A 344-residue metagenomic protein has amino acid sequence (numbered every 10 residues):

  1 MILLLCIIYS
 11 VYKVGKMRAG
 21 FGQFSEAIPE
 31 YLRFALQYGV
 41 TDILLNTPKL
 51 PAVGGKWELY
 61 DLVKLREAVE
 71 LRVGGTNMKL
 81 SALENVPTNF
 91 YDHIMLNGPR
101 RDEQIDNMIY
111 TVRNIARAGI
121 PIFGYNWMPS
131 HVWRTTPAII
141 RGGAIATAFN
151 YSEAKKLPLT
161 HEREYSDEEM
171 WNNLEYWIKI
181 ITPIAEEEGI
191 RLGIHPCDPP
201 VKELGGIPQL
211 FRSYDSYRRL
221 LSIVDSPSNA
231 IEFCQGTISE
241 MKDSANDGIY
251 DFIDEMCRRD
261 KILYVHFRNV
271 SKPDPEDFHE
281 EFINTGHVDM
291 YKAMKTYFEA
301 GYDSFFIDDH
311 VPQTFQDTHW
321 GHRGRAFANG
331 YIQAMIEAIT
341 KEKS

Functional and structural regions predicted by a protein language model:
I8, Y12-K13, R18, S25-A27 (+10 more regions): Histidine-acidic metal/acid-base catalytic patches
P29-Y31, A35-L50: N-terminal ordered "arm"
L45, S81-N85, I122-W127, I190-P196 (+1 more regions): Short beta-strand segments at enzyme active-site cores
K49-E175, E186-E187, T237: Structural motif corresponding to the early beta-alpha repeats
A154-M170, P196-G206, E240, T314-Q316: Active-site-proximal beta-alpha loop/turn segments in soluble metabolic enzymes
L174, I178, I194-D198: Short, structured patches in soluble enzyme cores that scaffold and shape functional sites
